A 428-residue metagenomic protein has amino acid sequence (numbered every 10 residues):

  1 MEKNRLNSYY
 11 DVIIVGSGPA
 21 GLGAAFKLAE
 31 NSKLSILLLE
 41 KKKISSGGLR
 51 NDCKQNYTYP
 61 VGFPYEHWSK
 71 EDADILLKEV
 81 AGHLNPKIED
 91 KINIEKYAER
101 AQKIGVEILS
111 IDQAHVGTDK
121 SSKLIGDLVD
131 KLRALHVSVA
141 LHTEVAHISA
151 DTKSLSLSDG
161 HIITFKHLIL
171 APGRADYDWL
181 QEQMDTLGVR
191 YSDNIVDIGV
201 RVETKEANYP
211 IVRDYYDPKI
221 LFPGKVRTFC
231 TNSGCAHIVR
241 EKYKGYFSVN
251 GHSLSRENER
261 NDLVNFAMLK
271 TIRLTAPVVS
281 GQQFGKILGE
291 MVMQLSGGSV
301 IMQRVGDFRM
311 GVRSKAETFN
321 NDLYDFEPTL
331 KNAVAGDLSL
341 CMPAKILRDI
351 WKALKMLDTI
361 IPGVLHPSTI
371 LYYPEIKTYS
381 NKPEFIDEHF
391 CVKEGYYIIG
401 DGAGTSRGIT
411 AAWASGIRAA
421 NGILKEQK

Functional and structural regions predicted by a protein language model:
M1-E71, K91-E99, I104-K428: Residues forming the flavin
D72-A81: Conserved catalytic/binding loops enriched for acidic/polar residues
N85-P86, A101: Cleavable N-terminal targeting peptides that direct proteins into the secretory/outer-membrane pathway or into
